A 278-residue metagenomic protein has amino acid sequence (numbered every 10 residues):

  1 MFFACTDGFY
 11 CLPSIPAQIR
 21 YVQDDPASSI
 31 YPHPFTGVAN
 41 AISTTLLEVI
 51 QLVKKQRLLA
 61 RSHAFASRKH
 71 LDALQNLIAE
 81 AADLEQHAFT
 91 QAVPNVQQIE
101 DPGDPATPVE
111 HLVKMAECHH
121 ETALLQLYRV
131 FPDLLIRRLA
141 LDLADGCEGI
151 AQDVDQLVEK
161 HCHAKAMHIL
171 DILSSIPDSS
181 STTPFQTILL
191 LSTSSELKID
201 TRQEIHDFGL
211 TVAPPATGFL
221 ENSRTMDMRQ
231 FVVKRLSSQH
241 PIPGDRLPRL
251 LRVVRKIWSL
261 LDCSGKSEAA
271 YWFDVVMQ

Functional and structural regions predicted by a protein language model:
M1-A106, K114-T122, L127-P132, H161-C162 (+2 more regions): Central/C-terminal regulatory/activation regions of fungal transcription factors
I15-I19, K54-A82, R129-M167, D178-S179 (+2 more regions): Acidic, serine/threonine/proline-rich low-complexity intrinsically disordered regions
A41, D83, P108, K114 (+4 more regions): Exposed alpha-helical structural elements
I42, H111-R129, H163, P177-D200 (+3 more regions): Amphipathic alpha-helical protein-interaction segments enriched in hydrophobic
Q91, I172-S175, R235-S238: Residue position in alpha-helical solenoids
P94-T107, L139-A151: Flexible internal linker/loop segments at domain or repeat junctions
A213-Q278: Intrinsically disordered, low-complexity regulatory regions with latent secondary structure
